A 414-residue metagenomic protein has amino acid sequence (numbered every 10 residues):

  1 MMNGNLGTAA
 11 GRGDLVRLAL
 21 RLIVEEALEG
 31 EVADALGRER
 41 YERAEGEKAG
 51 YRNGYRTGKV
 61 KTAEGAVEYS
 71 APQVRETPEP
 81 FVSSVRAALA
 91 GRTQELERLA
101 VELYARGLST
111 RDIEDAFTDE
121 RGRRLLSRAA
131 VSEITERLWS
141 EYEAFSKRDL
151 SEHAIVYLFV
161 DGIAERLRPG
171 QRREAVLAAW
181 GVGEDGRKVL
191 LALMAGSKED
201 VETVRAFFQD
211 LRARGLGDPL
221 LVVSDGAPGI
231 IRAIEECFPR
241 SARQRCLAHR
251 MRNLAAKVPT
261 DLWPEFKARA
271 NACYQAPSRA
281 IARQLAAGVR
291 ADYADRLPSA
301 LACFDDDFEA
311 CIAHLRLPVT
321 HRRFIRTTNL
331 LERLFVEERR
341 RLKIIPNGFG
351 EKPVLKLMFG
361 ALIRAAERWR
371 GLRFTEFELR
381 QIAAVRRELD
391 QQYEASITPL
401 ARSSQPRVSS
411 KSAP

Functional and structural regions predicted by a protein language model:
M1-N3, A33, R38, Q275-P414: Acidic/histidine-rich catalytic cores and adjacent linkers of DNA breakage/strand-transfer/modification proteins
M1-T110, E114-S140, A144-I155: Short, flexible loop/hinge motifs at secondary-structure junctions
G11, L15, E95, L99 (+7 more regions): A general alpha-helix detector
A19-I23, A27, E31, A35 (+8 more regions): Amphipathic alpha-helical segments in well-ordered regions
L28, E64, E76, A100 (+13 more regions): Mobile genetic element proteins and their domesticated derivatives, centered on retroelements and DNA transposons
Y55, Y69-T77, S84-A90, R124-S224 (+4 more regions): RNase H-like nuclease fold core
P239-A256: Inter-helix linker motif
M251-S278: Conserved phosphate-handling catalytic cores of large alpha/beta enzymes
